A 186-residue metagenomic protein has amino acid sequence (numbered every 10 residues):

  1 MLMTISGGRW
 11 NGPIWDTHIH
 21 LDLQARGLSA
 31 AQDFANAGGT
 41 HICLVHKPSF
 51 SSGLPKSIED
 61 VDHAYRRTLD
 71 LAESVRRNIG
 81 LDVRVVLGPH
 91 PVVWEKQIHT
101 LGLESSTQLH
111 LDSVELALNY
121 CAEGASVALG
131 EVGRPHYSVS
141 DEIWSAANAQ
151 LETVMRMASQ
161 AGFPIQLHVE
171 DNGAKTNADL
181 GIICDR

Functional and structural regions predicted by a protein language model:
M1-F163, L167-V169, G173-D185: Mid-domain alpha/beta scaffold segments of enzyme catalytic cores
